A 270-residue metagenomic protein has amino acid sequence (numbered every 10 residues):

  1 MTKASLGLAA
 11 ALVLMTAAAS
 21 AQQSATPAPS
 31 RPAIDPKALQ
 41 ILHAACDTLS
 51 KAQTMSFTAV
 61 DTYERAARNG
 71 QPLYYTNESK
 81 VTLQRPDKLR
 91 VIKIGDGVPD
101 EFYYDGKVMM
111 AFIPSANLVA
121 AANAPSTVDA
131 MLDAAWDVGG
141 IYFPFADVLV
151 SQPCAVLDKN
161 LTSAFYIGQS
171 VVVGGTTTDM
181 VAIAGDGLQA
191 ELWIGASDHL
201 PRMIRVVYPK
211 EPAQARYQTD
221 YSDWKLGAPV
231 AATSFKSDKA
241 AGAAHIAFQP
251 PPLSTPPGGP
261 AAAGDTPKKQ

Functional and structural regions predicted by a protein language model:
M1-A4: Positively charged n-region of N-terminal signal peptides that target proteins for export
G7-A17: Bacterial N-terminal signal peptides
A19-Q22: Boundary at the C-terminal end of the N-terminal hydrophobic targeting segment
S24-A28: Ser/Thr-rich, Proline-interspersed low-complexity disordered segments
A33-L118: N-terminal mature ectodomain segment of secretory-pathway/periplasmic proteins
A33-P36, V60, G95-V98, M110-A111 (+2 more regions): Gly/Pro-enriched, hydrophobic low-complexity segments that function as extracytoplasmic propeptides/linkers
A111-D147: Acidic/charged, solvent-exposed loop-and-adjacent secondary-structure segments enriched in E/D, K/R, S/T, and G/P
A241-Q270: Gram-negative outer-membrane assembly/targeting C-terminal domains
